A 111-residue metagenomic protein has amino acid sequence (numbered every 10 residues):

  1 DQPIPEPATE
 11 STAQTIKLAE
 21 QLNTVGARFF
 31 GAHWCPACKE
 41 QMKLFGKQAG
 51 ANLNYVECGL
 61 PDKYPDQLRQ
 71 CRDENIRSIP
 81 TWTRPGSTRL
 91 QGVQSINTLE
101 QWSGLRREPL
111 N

Functional and structural regions predicted by a protein language model:
D1-I4, N111: N-terminal targeting signals for export/organelle localization
I4-A8, E57-P61: Short, flexible loop segments at the rims of nucleotide/cofactor-binding pockets, characterized by
P7, S11-N54: Local sequence-structure signature of Cys/Sec-based thiol-disulfide redox active-site neighborhoods
Q21, K47-Q48, R72-R77, T83-R84: Extracellular/periplasmic catalytic domains that process cell-envelope and extracellular macromolecules
R28-G31, N54-V56, T81-T83, R89: Structural recognition of the beta-strand scaffold that forms the well-ordered cores of secreted hydrolase catalytic
H33-A37, G59-D62, R77, T88-L90 (+1 more regions): Solvent-exposed loop/turn segments at secondary-structure junctions within structured extracellular/periplasmic domains
L60-Q70: Structural microenvironment flanking redox-active thiols in thiol-disulfide oxidoreductases
S78, T83-N111: Non-catalytic, surface beta->alpha helical segment in thiol-disulfide oxidoreductase systems
